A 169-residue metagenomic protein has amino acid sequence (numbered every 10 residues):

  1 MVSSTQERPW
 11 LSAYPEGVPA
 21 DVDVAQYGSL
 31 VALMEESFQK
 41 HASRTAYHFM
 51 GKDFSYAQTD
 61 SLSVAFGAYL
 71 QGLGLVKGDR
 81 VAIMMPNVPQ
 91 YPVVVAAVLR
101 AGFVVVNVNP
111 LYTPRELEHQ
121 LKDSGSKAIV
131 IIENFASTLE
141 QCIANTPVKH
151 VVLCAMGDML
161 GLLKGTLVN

Functional and structural regions predicted by a protein language model:
M1-Y27: Flexible, non-catalytic linker and terminal segments flanking ANL/adenylate-forming cores
R8-S12, A32-S55: AMP-dependent adenylate-forming
Q26, S43-A82, P86-V88, P92-A96 (+2 more regions): Conserved AMP-binding/adenylate-forming core of the ANL superfamily
S29, L33-M34, F66, E116 (+1 more regions): Hydrophobic alpha-helical segments typical of transmembrane helices and their membrane-interface/capping positions
F38-K40, G74-V76, A144: Generic structural signal for beta-strand residues in well-ordered domains
L73, R100-N169: Structural core segment of the AMP-binding/adenylate-forming
